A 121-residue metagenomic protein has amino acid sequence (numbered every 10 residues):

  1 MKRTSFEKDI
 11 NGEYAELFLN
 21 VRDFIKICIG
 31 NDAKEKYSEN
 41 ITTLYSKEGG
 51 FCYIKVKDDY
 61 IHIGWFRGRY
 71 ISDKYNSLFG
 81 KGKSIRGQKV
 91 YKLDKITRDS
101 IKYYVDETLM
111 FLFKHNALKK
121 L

Functional and structural regions predicted by a protein language model:
M1-L121: Charge-dense, helix-prone N-terminal extensions
